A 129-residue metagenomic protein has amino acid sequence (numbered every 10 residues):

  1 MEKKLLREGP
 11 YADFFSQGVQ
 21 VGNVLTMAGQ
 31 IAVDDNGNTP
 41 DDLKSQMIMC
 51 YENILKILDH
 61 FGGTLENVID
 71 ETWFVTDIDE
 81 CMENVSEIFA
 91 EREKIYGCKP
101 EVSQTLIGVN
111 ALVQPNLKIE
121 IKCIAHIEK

Functional and structural regions predicted by a protein language model:
M1-I69, V75-K129: N-terminal presequence-like segments and the immediate start of the first folded domain
